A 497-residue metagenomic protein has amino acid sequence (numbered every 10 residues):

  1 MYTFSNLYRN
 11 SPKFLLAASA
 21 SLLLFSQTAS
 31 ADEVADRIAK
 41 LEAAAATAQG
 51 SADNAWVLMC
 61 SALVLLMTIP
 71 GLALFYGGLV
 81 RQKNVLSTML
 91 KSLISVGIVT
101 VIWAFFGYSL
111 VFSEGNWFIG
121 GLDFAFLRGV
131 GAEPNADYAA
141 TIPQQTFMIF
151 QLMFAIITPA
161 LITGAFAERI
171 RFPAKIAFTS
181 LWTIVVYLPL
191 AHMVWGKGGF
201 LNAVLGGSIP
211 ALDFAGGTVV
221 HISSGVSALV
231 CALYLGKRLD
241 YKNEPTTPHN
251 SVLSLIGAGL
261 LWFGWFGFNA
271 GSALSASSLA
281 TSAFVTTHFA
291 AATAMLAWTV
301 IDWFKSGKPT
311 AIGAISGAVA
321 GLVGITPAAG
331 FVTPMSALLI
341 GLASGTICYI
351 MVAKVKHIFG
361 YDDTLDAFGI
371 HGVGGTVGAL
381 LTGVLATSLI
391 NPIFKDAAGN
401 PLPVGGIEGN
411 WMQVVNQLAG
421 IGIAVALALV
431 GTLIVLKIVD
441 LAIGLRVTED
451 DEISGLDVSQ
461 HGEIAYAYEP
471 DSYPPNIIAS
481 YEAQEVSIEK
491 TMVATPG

Functional and structural regions predicted by a protein language model:
M1-D32: N-terminal secretory/membrane targeting signals
S30-G497: Glycine- and aromatic-enriched membrane alpha-helices
